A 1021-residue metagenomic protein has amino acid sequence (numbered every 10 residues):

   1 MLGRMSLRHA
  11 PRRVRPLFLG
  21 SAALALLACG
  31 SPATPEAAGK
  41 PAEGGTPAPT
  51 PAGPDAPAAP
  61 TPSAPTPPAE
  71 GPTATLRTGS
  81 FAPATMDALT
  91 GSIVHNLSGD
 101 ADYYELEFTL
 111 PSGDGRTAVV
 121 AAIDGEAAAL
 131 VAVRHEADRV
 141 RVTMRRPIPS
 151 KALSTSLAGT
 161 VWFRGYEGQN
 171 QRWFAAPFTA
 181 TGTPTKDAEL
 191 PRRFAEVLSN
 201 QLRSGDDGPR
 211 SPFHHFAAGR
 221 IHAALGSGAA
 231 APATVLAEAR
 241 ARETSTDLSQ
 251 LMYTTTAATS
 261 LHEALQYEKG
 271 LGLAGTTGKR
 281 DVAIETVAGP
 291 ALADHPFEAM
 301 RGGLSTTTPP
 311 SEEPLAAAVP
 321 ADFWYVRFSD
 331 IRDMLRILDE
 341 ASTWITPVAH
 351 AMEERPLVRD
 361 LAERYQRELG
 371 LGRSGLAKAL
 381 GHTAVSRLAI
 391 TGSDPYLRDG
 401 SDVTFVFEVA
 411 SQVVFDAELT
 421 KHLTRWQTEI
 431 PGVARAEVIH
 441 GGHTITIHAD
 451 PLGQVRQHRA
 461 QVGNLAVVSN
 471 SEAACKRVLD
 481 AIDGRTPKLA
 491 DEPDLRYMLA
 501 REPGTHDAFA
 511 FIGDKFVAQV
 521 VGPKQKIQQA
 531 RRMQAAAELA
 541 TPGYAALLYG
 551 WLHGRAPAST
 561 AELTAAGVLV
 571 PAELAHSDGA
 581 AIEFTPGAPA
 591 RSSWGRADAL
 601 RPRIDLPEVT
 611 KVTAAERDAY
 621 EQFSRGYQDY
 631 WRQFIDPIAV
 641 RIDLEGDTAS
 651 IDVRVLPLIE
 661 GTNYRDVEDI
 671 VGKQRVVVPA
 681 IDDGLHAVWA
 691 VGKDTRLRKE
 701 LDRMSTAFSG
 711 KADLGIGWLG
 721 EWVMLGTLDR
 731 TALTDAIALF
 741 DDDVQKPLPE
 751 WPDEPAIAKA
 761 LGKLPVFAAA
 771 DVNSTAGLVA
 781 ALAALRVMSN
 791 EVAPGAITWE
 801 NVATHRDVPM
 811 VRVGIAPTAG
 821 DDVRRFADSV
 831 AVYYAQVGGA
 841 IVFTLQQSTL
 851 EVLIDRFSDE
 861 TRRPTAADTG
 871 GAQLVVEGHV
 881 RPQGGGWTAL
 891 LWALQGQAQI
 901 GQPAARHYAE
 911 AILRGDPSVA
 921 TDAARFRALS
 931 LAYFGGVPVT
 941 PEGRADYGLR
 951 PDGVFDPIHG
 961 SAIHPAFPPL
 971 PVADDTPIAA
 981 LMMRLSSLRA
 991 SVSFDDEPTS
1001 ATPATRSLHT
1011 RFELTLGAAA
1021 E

Functional and structural regions predicted by a protein language model:
L2-L19: Bacterial N-terminal signal peptides that target proteins for export
G20-L24: Sec-dependent N-terminal signal peptides
L26-A28: C-terminal motif of bacterial Sec signal peptides marking the signal peptidase cleavage site
G30-A33: Bacterial signal peptide processing site
P35-T66: Low-complexity, Pro/Thr/Ser/Glu-rich flexible segments characteristic of extracytoplasmic/periplasmic regions
P62-A904, E910-A920, A924-E1021: Signature of soluble extracytoplasmic/periplasmic domains of secreted precursors and cell-surface proteins
